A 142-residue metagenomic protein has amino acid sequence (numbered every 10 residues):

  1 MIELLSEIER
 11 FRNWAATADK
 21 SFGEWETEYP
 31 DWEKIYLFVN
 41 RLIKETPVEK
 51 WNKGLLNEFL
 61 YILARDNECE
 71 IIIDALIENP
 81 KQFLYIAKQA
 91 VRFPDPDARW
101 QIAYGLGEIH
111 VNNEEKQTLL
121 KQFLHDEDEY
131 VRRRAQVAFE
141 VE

Functional and structural regions predicted by a protein language model:
M1-W25: N-terminal leader/propeptide segments of preproteins
N13, F22-E45, N57-N79, R92 (+2 more regions): Structural detector for internal amphipathic alpha-helices that build alpha-solenoid repeat scaffolds
P47-N57, N79-R92, V111-H125: Amphipathic alpha-helical scaffolding segments comprising HEAT/armadillo-like alpha-solenoid repeats
